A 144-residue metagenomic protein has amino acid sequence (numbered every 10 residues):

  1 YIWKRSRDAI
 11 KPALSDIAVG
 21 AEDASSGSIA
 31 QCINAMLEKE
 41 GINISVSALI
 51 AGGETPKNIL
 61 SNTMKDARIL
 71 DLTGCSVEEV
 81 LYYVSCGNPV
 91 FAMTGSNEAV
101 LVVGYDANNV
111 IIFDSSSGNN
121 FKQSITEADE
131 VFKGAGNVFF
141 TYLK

Functional and structural regions predicted by a protein language model:
Y1-K144: Conserved active-site-adjacent core of cysteine acyl-enzyme catalytic domains
